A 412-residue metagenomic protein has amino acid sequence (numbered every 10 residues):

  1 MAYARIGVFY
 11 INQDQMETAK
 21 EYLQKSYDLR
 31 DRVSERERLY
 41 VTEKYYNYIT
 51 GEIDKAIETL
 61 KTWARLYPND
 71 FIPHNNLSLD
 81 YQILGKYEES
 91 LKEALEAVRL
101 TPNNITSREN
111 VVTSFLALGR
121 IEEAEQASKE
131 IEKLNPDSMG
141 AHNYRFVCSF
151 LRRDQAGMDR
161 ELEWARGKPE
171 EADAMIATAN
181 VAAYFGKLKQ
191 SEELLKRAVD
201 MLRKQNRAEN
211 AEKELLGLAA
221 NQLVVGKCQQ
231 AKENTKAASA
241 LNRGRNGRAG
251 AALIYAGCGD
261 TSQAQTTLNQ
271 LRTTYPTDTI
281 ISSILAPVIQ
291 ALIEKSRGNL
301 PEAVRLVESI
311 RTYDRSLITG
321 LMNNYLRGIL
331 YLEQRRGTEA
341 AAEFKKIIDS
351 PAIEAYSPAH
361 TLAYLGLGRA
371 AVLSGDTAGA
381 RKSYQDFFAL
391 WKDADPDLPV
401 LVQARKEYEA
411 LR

Functional and structural regions predicted by a protein language model:
M1, S34-R36, F71-I72, Y87 (+9 more regions): Helix-start (N-cap) detector for alpha-helical repeat units in TPR-like alpha-solenoids, especially tetratricopeptide
M1-S138, A156, E170-E171, A231 (+5 more regions): Acidic, proline/glycine-rich low-complexity intrinsically disordered segments
R5, V41-T42, N76, N110 (+13 more regions): "A position-specific structural signal for the A-helix of alpha-solenoid helical repeats
Y10, Y46-N47, Y81, F115 (+9 more regions): Residue at a conserved register position within TPR or TPR-like alpha-solenoid repeats
A19-D28, D54-W63, L91-E96, I121-K133 (+7 more regions): Alpha-helical repeat scaffolds
D31-S34, P68, P102, P136 (+6 more regions): Short coil turns that delineate tetratricopeptide repeat
R381-R412: Terminal, low-structured helical/coil segments at or just beyond the last alpha-helical repeat
